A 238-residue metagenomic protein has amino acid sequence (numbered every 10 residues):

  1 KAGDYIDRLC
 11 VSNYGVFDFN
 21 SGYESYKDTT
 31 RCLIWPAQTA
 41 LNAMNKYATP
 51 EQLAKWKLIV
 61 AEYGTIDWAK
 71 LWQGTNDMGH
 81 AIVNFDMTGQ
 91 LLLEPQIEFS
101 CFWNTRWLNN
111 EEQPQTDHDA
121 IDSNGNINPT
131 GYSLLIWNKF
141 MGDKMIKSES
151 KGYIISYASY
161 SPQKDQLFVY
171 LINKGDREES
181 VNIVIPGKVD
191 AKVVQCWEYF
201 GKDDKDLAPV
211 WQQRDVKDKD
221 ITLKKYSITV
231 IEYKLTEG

Functional and structural regions predicted by a protein language model:
K1-M87, E94: Noncatalytic carbohydrate-binding groove/subsite architecture in carbohydrate-active enzymes
V11-S12, I59-A61, W103-T105, Y170-I172: Generic beta-strand/beta-sheet core signal
V16-N20, T65-K70, W107-E112, D176-E179 (+1 more regions): Flexible loop/turn segments at secondary-structure boundaries
V60-Y157: Aromatic/acidic polysaccharide-binding cleft in carbohydrate-active enzymes
Y153-D190, V230-E232: Carbohydrate-binding surface patches
P186-K205: Solvent-exposed beta-hairpin/edge-strand motifs
W211-G238: C-terminal beta-strand-rich structural cap/linker in extracellular carbohydrate-active enzymes
